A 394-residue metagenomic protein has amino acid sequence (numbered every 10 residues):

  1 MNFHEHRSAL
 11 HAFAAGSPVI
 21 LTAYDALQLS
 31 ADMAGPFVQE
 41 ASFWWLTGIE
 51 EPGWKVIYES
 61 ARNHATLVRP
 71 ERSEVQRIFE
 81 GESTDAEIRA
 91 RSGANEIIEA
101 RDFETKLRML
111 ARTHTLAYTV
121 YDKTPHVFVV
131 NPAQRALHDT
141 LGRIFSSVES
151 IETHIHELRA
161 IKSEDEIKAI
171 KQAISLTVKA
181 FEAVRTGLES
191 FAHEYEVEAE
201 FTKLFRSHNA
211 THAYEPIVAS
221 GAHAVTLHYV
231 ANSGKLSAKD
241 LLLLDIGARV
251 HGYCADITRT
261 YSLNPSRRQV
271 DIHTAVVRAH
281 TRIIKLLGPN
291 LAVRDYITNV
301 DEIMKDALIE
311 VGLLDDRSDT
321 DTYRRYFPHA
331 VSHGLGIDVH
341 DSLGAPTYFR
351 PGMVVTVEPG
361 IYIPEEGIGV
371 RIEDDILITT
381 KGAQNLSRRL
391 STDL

Functional and structural regions predicted by a protein language model:
M1-L394: Active-site neighborhoods and metal-handling regions in enzymes and metal-associated proteins
